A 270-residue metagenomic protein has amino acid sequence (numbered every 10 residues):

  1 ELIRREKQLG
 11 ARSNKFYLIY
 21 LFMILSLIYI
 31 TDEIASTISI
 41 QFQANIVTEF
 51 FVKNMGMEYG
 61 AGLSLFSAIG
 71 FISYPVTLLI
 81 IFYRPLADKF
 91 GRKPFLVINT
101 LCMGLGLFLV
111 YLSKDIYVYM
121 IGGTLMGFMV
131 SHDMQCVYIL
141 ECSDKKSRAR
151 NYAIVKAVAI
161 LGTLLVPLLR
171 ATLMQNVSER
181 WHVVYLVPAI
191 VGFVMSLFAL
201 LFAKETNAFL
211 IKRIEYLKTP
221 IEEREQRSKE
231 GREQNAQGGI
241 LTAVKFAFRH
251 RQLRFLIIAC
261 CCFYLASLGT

Functional and structural regions predicted by a protein language model:
E1-Q43: Cytosolic juxtamembrane N-terminal segment immediately preceding the first transmembrane helix of multi-pass
L2-Y17, L210-I257: Juxtamembrane intracellular "pre-TM" segments in multi-pass secondary transporters
S67-P85: Central cavity-lining transmembrane alpha-helices of secondary-active solute carriers, predominantly the Major
L101-K114: C-terminal ends and interior cores of transmembrane alpha-helices in multi-pass membrane transporters/permeases
G122-A159: Cytoplasmic helix-loop-helix junction between adjacent transmembrane helices in 12-TM secondary transporters
S147-Q175, V191-G192: Glycine-rich segments within core transmembrane alpha-helices of 12-TM secondary carriers
V183-L201: Symmetry-related core transmembrane helices of the 12-TM Major Facilitator Superfamily/SLC fold
